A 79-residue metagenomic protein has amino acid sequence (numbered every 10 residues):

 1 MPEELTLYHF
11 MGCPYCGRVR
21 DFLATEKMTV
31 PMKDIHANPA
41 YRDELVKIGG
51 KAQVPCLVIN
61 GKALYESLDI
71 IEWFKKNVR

Functional and structural regions predicted by a protein language model:
P2-M11, G17-R79: GST-like domain detector, emphasizing the conserved glutathione-binding G-site in the N-terminal thioredoxin-like
